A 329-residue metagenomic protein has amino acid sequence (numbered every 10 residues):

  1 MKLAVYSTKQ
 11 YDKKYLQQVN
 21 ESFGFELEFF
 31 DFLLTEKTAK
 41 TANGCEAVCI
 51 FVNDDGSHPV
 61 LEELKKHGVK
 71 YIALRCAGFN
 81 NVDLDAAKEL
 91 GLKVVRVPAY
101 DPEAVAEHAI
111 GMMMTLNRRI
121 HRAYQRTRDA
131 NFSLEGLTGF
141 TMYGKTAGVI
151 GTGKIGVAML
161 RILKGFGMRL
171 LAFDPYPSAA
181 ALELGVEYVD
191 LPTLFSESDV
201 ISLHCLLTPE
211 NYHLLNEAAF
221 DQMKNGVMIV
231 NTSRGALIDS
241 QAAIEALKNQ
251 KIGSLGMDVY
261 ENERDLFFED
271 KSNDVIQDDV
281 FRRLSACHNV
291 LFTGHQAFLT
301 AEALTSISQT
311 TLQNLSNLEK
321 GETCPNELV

Functional and structural regions predicted by a protein language model:
M1-V95, N216: An N-terminal-biased, well-structured beta-alpha scaffold segment characteristic of Rossmann-like dinucleotide-binding
V52-N53, D199, C205-L207, S233-R234 (+1 more regions): Short glycine-/small-residue-rich Rossmann-like dinucleotide-binding loops
K66-Y71, L90-L92, M168, N225-V227 (+1 more regions): A short helix->loop->beta-strand "cap" motif at the edges of active sites that frequently abuts
L90-L92, P98-T146, A158-R161, G165: Phosphate-binding beta-alpha-beta segment of Rossmann-like dinucleotide-binding domains, i.e., the NAD(P)
E135-N225: Rossmann-like dinucleotide/phosphate-binding beta-alpha-beta segment
G226, G235-V329: Rossmann-like dinucleotide-binding domain for NAD(H)/NADP(H)
V230: Glycine-rich nucleotide-phosphate-binding loops and adjacent flexible coil segments
